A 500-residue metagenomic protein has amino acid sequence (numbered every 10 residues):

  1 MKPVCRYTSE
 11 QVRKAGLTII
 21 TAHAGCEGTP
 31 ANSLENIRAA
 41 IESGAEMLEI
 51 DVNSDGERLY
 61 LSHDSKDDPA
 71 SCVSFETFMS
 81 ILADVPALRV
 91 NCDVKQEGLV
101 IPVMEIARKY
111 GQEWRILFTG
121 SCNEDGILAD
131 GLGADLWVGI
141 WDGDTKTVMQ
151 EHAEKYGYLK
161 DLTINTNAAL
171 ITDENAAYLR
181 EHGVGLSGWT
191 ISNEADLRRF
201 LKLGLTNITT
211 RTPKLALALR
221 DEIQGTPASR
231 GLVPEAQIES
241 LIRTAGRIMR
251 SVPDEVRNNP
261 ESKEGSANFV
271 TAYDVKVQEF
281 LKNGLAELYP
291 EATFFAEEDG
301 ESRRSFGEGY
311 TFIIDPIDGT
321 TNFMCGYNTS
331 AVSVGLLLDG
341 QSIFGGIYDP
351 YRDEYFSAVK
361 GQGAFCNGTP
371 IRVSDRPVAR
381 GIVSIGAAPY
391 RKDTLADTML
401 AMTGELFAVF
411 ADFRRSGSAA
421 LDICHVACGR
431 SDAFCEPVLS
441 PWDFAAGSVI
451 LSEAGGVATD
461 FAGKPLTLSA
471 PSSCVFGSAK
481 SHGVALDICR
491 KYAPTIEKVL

Functional and structural regions predicted by a protein language model:
M1-S229: Phosphate-group recognition and catalysis centered on beta-loop-alpha active-site segments
I20-T21, N91, L117, W137 (+7 more regions): Structural detector of well-ordered beta-strand residues that form the stable sheet scaffold of enzyme domains
M47, T163, N207, T293 (+3 more regions): Short, Asp-centered acidic motifs that coordinate Mg2+ and/or phosphate in catalytic or ligand-binding sites
V52, A168, T190-S192, T212-P213 (+4 more regions): Short secondary-structure boundary segments
T226-I317: N-terminal subdomain of lithium-sensitive/metallo-dependent phosphomonoesterases centered on the IMPase/IPPase/PAP
A245, M249-V252, D274, L285 (+7 more regions): Residue-level signal for inorganic ion chemistry
F306-F365: DPxDG-like acidic metal-binding loop motif
V373-L500: An extended, acidic
